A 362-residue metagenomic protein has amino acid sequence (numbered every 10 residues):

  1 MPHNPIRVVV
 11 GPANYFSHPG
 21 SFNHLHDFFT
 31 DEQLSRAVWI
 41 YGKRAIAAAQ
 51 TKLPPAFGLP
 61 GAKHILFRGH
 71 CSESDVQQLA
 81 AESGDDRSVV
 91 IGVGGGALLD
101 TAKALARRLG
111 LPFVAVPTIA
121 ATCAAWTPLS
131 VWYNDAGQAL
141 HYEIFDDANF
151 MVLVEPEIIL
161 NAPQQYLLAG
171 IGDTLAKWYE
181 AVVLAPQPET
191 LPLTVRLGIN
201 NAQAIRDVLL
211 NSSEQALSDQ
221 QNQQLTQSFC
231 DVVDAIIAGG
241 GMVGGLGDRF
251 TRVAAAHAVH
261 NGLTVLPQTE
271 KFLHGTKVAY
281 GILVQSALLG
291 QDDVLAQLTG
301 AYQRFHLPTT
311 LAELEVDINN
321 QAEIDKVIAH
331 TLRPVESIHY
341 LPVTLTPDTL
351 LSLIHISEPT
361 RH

Functional and structural regions predicted by a protein language model:
M1-S88, L311: ATP/NTP phosphate-donor binding region
A47-A49, A97-A104, A124-W126, R252: Short glycine/serine/threonine-rich phosphate/pyrophosphate-binding segments that cradle anionic phosphate groups
D85-L105, L109-A120: A short, small-residue-rich loop immediately preceding and capping a beta-strand
R108-I199: A glycine/threonine-rich phosphate-anchoring loop and its flanking beta-alpha core in nucleotide/phosphate-binding
L191-A301: Active-site segments that bind and position negatively charged phosphate/pyrophosphate groups
Q291-S357: C-terminal charged capping/lid subdomain of soluble metabolic enzymes
E358-H362: Short "domain-exit" segments at the C-terminal end of structured domains
